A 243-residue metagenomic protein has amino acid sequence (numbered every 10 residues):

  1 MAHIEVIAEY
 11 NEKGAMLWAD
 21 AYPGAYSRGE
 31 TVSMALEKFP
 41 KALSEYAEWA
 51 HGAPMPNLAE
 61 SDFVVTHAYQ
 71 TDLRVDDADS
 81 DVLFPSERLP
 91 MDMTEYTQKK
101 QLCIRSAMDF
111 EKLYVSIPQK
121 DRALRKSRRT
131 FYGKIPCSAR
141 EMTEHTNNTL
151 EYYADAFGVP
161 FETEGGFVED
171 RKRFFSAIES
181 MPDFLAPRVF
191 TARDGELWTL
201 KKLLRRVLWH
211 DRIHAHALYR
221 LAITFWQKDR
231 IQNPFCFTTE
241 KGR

Functional and structural regions predicted by a protein language model:
A2, E9, V75-D77, A107-M108 (+2 more regions): Generic detector of short, locally flexible boundary/turn motifs and exposed helical patches
A2-H3, S44-Y96: Short, charged, surface-exposed hinge/linker loops at domain edges that act as mobile lids or interdomain connectors
I4-E5, F174: Short glycine-rich, acidic/polar surface loops and turns
E5-V32, L36-M55, A59-D62, A123-V168 (+1 more regions): Short, contiguous alpha-helical
K13-A19, D76-S86, A186-P187: Short alpha-helical hairpin
F63-T66, L185-A192, T238: A general structural signal for short secondary-structure boundary/capping elements
D77-M93, C103-T130, T143-Y152: A short mid-domain helix/strand-loop element embedded in enzyme catalytic domains that forms or borders the active-site
L89-I117, T163-T191, W198-R212: Acidic/histidine-rich alpha-helical segments that form the ligand environment of transition-metal centers
